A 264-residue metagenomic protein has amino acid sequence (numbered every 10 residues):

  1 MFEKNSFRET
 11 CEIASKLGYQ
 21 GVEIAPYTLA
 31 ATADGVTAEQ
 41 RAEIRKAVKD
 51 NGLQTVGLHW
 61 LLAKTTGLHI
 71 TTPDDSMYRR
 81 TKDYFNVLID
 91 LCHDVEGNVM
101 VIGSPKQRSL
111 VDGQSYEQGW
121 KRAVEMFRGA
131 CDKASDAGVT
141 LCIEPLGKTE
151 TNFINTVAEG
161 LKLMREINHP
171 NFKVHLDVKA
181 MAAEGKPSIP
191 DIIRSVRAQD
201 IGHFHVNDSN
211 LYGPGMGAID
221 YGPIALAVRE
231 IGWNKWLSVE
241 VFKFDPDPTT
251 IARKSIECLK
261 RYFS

Functional and structural regions predicted by a protein language model:
M1, P26-T28, L61-K64, K106-R108 (+4 more regions): Active-site-proximal loop/turn and secondary-structure-junction residues that shape catalytic pockets, frequently
M1-G18, A42, K49, E96 (+2 more regions): Histidine-acidic metal/acid-base catalytic patches
N5-E9, A47-N51, G67-K173, A183: Active-site acidic/histidine proton-transfer and metal-coordination neighborhood in alpha/beta enzyme cores
Q20-G21, Q54, N98, T140 (+1 more regions): Residue-level detector of anion-binding/catalytic polar loops
A25-V48, S104, V111: Glycine-rich, proline-tolerant flexible connector loops at the mouths of alpha/beta enzymes
D34-R41, D74-Y78, G113-W120, F153 (+3 more regions): Flexible, glycine- and charge-enriched loops at secondary-structure boundaries
A47, T55-L58: Conserved alpha-helical segments that form or flank metal/cofactor-binding pockets of metalloenzymes
